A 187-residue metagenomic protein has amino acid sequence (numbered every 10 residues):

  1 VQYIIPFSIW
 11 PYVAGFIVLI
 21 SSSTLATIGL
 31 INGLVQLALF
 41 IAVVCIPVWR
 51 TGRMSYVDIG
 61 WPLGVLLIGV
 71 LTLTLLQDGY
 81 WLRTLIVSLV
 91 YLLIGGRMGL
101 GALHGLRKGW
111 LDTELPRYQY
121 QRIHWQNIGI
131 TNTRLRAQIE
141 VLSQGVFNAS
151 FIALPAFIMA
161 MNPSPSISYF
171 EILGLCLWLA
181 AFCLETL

Functional and structural regions predicted by a protein language model:
V1-L187: Membrane-anchoring alpha-helices and their flanking helix-loop junctions
